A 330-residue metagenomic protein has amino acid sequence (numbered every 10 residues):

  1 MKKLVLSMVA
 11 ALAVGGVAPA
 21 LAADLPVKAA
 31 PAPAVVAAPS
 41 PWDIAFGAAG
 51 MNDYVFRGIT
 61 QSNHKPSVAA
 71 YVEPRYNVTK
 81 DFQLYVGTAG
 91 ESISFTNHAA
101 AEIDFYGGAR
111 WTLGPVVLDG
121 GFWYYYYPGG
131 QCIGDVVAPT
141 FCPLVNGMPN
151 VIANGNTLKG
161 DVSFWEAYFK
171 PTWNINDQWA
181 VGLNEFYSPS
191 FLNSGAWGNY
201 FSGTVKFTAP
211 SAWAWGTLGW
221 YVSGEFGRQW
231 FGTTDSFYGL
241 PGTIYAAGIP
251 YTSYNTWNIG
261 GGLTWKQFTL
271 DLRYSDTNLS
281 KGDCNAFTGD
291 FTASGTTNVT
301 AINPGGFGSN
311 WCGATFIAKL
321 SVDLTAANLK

Functional and structural regions predicted by a protein language model:
M1-P41, T325-K330: Cleavable N-terminal export/targeting peptides
A23-K28, V35-N77, G87-S94, T325: Short glycine/proline- and aromatic-enriched beta-strand/turn motifs that initiate or cap beta-hairpins
A32-D43, N77-Y85, N97, T112-D119 (+5 more regions): Short loop/turn motifs that connect adjacent beta-strands in outer-membrane beta-barrel proteins
W42, H64-V68, A99-I103, D161-A167 (+4 more regions): Residues that define the transmembrane beta-barrel architecture of outer-membrane proteins
F46-A48, V72, V86-T88, G107 (+7 more regions): Membrane-embedded beta-strand positions of outer-membrane beta-barrel proteins
G50-F56, T88-S94, W111-L113, Y124-P128 (+7 more regions): Transmembrane beta-strands of outer-membrane beta-barrel pores
Q61, G90, T96-G198, A293 (+1 more regions): Outer-membrane pore/translocation modules
G308-K330: Outer-membrane beta-barrel "beta-signal"
